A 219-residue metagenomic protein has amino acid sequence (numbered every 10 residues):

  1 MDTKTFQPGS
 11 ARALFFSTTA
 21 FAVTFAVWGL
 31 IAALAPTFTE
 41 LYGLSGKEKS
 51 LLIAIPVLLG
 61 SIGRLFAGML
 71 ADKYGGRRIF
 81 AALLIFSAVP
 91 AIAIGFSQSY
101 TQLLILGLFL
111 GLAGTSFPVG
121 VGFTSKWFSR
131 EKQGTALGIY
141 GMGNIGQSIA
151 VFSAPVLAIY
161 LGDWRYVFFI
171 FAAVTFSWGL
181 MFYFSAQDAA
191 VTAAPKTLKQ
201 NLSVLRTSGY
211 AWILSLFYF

Functional and structural regions predicted by a protein language model:
M1-P8, Q187-S215: Juxtamembrane intracellular "pre-TM" segments in multi-pass secondary transporters
R12-G46, A67: Extracytoplasmic
G29, V57-L65, T115, S148-I149: Residue-level signature of mid-helix packing/kink "hotspots" within the transmembrane helices of 12-pass Major
I62-Y100: Conserved MFS/SLC helix-loop-helix module at the cytosolic interface between two early adjacent transmembrane helices
P90-I94, L106, L110, F182: MFS-fold secondary transporters
T101-G107, I213-L214: Short hydrophobic/alpha-helical segments at membrane-entry points of transmembrane helices in Major Facilitator
L106-G143: Cytoplasmic helix-loop-helix junction between adjacent transmembrane helices in 12-TM secondary transporters
I139-A186: Helix-loop-helix hairpin linking two adjacent transmembrane segments in secondary transporters
